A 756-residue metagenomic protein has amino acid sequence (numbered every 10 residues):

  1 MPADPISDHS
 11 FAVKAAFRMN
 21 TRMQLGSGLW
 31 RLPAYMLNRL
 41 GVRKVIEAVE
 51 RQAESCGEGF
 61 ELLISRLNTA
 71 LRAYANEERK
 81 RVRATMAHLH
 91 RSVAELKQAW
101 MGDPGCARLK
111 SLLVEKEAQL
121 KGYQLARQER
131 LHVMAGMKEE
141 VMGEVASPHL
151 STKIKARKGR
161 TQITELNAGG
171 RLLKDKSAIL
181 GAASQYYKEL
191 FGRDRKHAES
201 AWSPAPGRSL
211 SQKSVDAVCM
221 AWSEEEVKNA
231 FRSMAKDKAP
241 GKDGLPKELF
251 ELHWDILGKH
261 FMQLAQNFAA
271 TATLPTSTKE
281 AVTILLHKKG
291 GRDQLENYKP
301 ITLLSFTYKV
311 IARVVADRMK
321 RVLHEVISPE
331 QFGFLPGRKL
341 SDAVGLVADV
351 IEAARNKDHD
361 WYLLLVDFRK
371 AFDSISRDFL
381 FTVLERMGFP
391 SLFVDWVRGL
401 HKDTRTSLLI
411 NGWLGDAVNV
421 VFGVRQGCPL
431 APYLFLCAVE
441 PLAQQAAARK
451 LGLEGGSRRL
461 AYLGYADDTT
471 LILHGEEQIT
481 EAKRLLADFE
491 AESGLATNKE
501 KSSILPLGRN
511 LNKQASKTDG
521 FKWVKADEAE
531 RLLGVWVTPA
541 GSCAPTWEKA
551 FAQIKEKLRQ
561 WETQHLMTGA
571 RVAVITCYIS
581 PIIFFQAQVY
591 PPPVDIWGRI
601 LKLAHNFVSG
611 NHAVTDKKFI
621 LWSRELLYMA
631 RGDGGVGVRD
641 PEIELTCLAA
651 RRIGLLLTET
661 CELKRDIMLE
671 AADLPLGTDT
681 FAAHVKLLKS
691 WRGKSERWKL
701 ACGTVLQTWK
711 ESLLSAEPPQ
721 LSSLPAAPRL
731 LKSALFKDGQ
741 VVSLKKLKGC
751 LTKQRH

Functional and structural regions predicted by a protein language model:
M1, K213, V397-G399, L414 (+2 more regions): Short, conserved micro-motifs composed of acidic
M1-T85, S92, R160, Q185 (+3 more regions): Surface polyanion/phosphate-binding segment centered on an Asp-His-Pro turn
L37-A70, F521-P592, A649-L663: Basic, alpha-helical interaction scaffolds
A75, F250, E296-I327, G345 (+5 more regions): Conserved pre-motif C helix in the palm subdomain of viral-like polymerases
G105, G122, M137, V141-E296 (+1 more regions): Surface-exposed loop/turn segments and immediately adjacent short secondary-structure elements within folded domains
D237-L245, T283, D293-L303, S341-E385: Conserved catalytic palm subdomain of right-hand nucleotidyl-transferase polymerases, strongest for RNA-directed enzymes
V366-A466, L471-A482, E500, P506-L507: Conserved polymerase palm-domain catalytic core
I600, A604, K617-H756: Extended C-terminal regions of large enzymes
